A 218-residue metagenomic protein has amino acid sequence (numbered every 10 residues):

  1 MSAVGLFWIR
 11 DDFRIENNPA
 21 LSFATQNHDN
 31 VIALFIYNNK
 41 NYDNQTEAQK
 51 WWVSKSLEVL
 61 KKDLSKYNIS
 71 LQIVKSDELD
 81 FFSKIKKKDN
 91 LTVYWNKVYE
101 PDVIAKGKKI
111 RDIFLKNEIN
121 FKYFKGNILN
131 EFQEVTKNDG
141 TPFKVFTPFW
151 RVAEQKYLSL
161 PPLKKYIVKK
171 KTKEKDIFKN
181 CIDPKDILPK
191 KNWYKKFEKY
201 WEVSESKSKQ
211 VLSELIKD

Functional and structural regions predicted by a protein language model:
M1-P161: Trp/Phe/Arg-rich N-terminal binding region typifying the photolyase-homology
T147-D218: Glycine/tryptophan-enriched, flexible segments
